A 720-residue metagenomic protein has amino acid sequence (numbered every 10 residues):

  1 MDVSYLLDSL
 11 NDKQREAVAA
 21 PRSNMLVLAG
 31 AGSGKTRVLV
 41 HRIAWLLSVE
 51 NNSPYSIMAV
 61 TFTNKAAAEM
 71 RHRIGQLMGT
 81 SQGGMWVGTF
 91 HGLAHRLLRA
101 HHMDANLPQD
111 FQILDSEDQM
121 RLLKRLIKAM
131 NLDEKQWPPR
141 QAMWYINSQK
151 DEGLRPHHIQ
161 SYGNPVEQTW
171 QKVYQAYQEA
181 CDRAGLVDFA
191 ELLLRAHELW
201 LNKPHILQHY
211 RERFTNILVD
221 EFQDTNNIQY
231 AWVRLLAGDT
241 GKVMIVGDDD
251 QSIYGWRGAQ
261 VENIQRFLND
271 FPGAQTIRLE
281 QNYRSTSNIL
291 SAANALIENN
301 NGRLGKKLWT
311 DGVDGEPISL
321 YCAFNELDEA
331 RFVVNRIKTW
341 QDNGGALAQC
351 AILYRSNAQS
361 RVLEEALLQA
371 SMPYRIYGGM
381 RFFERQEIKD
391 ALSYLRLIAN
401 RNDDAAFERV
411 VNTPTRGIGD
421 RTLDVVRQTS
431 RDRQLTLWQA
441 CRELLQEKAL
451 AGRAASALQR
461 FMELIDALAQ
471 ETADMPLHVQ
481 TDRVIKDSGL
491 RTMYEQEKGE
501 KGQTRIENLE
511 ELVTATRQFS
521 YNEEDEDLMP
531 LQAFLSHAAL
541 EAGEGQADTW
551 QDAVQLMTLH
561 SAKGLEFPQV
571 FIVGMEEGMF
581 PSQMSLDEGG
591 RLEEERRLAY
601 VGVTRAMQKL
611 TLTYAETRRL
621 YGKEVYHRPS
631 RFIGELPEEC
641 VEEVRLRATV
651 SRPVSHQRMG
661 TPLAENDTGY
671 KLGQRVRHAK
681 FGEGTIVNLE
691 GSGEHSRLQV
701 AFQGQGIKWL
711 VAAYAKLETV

Functional and structural regions predicted by a protein language model:
M1, T240, A562-M579, M584-S585 (+2 more regions): Structural signature of nuclease core domains in nucleic-acid processing machines
M1-L114, M120, Q208, E262 (+1 more regions): P-loop NTPase Walker
D2-L7, L39, A44-W45, F222 (+2 more regions): Conserved RecA-like helicase ATPase core segment that couples NTP binding/hydrolysis to strand translocation
V3, L7-L10, R15-L28, Y55 (+7 more regions): Inter-lobe coupling/hinge region of RecA-like P-loop helicase motors
D8-A19, S23-L28, V38, M58-A59 (+7 more regions): Conserved helicase NTPase motor core
S53-N64, M85, D220, V246 (+6 more regions): Conserved RecA-like ASCE P-loop NTPase motor core of nucleic-acid helicases/translocases
S116-C181: Coupling/switch/interface segments within P-loop NTPase motor domains and analogous charged loops in nucleic-acid
I159, G163, A346, S360-M372 (+3 more regions): Conserved helicase C-terminal RecA-like lobe
